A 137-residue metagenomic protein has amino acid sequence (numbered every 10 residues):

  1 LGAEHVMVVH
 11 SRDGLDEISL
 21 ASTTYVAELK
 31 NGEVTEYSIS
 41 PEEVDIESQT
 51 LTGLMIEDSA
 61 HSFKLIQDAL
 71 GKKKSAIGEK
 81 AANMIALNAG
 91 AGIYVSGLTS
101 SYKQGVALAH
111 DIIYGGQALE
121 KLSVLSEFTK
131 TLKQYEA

Functional and structural regions predicted by a protein language model:
L1-A137: Glycine-rich anion-binding loops and their surrounding alpha/beta cores
